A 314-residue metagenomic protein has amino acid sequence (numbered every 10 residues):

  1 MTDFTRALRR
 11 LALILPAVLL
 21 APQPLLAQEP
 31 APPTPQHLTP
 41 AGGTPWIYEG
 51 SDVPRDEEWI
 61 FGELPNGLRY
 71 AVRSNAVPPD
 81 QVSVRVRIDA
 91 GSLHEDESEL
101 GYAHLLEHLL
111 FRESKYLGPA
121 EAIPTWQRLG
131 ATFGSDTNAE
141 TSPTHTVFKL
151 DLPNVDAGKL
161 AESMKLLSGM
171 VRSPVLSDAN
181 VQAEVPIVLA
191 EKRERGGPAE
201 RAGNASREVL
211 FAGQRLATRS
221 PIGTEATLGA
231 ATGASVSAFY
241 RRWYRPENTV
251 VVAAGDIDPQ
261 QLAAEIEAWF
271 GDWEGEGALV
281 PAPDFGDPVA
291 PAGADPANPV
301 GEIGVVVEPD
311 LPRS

Functional and structural regions predicted by a protein language model:
T2-A12: Bacterial N-terminal signal peptides that target proteins for export
L11-Q23: Bacterial N-terminal signal peptides
P30-A41, P45, A212-G213, V250-S314: An aromatic/glycine/proline-enriched structural segment found at the starts of mature extracellular/organellar domains
P32-G42, R112-L117, A139, S163 (+5 more regions): Scaffold signal of the M16-like zinc-metallopeptidase fold and its non-catalytic homologs
W46-R87: Mature N-terminal segment immediately following signal peptide/propeptide cleavage in secreted/periplasmic
S83-D151, T218-I222: M16/MPP (pitrilysin/insulinase) zinc-metallopeptidase core fold and M16-derived inactive scaffolds
E113-Y116, L150-V185: M16/insulysin-pitrilysin zinc metalloprotease superfamily fold
I123-Q127, V175-R193, N204, D258 (+1 more regions): Acidic/histidine-enriched alpha-helical segments
